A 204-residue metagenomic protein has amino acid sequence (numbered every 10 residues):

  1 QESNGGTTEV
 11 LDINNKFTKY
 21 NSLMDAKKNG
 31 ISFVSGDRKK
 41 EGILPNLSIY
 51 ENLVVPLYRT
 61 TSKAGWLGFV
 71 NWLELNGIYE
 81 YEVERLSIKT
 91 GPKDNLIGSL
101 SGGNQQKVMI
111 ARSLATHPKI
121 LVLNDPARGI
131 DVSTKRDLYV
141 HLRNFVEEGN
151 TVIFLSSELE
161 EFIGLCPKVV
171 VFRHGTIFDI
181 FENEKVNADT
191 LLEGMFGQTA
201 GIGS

Functional and structural regions predicted by a protein language model:
Q1-S204: Glycine-rich phosphate-binding loops of nucleotide-dependent enzymes
